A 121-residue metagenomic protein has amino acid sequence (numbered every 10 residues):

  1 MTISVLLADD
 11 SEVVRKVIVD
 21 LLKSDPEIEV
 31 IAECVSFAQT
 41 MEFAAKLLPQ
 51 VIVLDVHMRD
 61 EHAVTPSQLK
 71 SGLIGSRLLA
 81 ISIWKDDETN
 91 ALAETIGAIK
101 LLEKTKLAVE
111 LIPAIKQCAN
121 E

Functional and structural regions predicted by a protein language model:
T2-V13, I18, L22: Conserved acidic segment of CheY-like receiver
A8-D9, C34, I52: Conserved sequence signature across two-component system core domains
D25, L111-E121: Receiver (REC) domain switch/output surface
E27-S36, F43: Short hydrophobic/Thr-rich beta-strand motif most characteristic of the beta2 strand and flanking loop of CheY-like
L47-V53, M58: Active-site beta3 strand of CheY-like receiver
A63-G75: Short amphipathic alpha-helix used as the core "switch/output" element in two-component signaling
V64, K85-L102, P113: Alpha4 helix (beta4-alpha4-beta5 surface) of REC/receiver domains from two-component response regulators
